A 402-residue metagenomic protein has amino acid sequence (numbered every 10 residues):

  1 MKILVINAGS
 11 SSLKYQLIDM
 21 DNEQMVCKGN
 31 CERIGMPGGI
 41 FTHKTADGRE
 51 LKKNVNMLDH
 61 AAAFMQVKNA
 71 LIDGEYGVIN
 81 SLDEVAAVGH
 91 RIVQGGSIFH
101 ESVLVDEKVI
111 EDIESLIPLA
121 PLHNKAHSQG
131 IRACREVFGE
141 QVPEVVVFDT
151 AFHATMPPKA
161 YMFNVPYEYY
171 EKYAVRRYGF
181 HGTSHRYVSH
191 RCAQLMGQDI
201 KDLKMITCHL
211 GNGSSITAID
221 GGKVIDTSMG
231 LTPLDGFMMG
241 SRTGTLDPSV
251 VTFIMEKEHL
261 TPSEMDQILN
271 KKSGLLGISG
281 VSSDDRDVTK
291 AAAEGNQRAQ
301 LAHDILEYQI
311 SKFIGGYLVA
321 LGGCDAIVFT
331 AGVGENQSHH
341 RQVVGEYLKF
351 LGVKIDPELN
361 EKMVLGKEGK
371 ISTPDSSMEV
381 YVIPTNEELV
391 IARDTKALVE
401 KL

Functional and structural regions predicted by a protein language model:
M1-G96: N-terminal glycine/serine-rich phosphate-binding loop of ATP-dependent small-molecule kinases, especially carbohydrate
G9, H90-V93, L210, V328-N336: Glycine-rich beta-strand-to-loop/alpha-helix junction loops that act as flexible
A70-A86, C192-D199, I314-D325: Phosphate/pyrophosphate-binding loops at sites that engage ATP/ADP/AMP, CoA/4′-phosphopantetheine, polyphosphate
L71, E75-H123, P143-V145, A151-A160: Short beta-strand-loop/turn "lid" adjacent to the catalytic site in phosphate-handling enzymes
F152-E256: Glycine-rich phosphate-binding loop of actin/hexokinase-like ATP-binding domains
D220, D226-E258, Q267, A331-M363: Catalytic phosphate/nucleotide-handling subdomain of diverse soluble enzymes
Q267, G274-I278, D285-A320: Adenine-nucleotide phosphate-binding core of ATP-dependent small-molecule kinases
Q300, D304-A320, C324, G334-L402: Internal helix-turn-beta structural module
